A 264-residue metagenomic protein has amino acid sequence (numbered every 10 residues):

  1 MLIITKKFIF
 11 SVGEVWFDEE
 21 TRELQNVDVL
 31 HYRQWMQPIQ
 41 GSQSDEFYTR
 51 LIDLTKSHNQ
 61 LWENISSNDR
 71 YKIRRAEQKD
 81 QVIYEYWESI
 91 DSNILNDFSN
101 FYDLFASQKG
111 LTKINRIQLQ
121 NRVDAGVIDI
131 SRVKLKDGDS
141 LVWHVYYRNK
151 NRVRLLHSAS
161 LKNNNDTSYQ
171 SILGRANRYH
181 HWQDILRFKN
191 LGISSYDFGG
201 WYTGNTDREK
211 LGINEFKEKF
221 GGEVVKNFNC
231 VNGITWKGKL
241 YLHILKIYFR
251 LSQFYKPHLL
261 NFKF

Functional and structural regions predicted by a protein language model:
M1-E20: Boundary/entry segment of secreted carbohydrate-active catalytic domains
L2-F8, M36-Q60, S194-F264: Active-site/acyl-donor-binding loops of N-acyltransferases
L2-F8, Y32-Q43, T49-I52, N59-Y169: A conserved beta-strand-loop-helix scaffold within acyl/acetyltransferase catalytic domains
R22, R74, Q120, W182-L186 (+1 more regions): Surface-exposed alpha-helical segments enriched in charged/polar residues
R22-H31: Catalytic domains of carbohydrate-active enzymes, especially glycoside hydrolases
E77-Q81, T112-I114, W182-I185, E223-N227 (+2 more regions): Short, surface-exposed, polar/charged, turn-prone segments marking secondary-structure boundaries
D129-I234: Aromatic (often tryptophan-rich) hydrophobic motifs at membrane interfaces
